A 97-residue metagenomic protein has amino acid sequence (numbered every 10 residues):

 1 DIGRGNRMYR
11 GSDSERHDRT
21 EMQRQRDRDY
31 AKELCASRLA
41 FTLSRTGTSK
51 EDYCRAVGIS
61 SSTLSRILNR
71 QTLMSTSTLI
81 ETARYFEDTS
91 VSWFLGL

Functional and structural regions predicted by a protein language model:
I2-D52, A56: A short, Lys/Arg-rich alpha-helix, primarily the initiator
S37, T76-S77: A generic alpha-helix surface/boundary motif
S44, N69-Q71, R84: Residue-level detection of the helix-turn-helix DNA-binding "recognition helix"
G47, L73-T76: Residue at a beta-strand N-cap/secondary-structure junction
T48, I59, D88-T89: The short coil/loop that forms the "turn" connecting the two helices of the helix-turn-helix
E51, S62, S92: Key DNA-contact positions within bacterial/archaeal DNA-binding proteins
G58-M74, G96-L97: Recognition helix of helix-turn-helix/homeodomain-like DNA-binding domains that insert into the DNA major groove
S77-W93: DNA major-groove recognition helix of helix-turn-helix/homeodomain DNA-binding modules
